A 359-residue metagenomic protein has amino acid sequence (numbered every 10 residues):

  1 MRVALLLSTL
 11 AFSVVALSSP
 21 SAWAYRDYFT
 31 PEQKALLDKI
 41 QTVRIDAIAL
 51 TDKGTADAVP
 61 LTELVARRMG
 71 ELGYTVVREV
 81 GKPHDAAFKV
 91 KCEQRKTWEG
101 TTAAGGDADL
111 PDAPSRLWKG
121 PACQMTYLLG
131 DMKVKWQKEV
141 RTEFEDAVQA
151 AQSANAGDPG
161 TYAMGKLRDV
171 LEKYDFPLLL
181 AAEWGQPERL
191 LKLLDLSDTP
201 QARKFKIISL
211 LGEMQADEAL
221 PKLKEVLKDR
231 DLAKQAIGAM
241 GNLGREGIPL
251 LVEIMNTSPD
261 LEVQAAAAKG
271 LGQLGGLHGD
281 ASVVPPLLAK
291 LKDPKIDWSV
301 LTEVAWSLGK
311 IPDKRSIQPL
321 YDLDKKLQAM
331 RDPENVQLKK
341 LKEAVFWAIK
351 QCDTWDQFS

Functional and structural regions predicted by a protein language model:
M1-S8: Bacterial N-terminal signal peptides that target proteins for export
A24-A35, K133-A202, K206-S209: C-terminal/domain-edge helix-coil "capping" segments
Q41-E93: N-terminal segment of the mature soluble domain
A47-A56, Q149-S153, I208, I237 (+1 more regions): Second-shell loop/turn segments in exported
A86-Q137: Surface-exposed short loop/turn segments
D169-A181, A202-A216, P221-K228, A233-N256 (+4 more regions): Structural detector for internal amphipathic alpha-helices that build alpha-solenoid repeat scaffolds
R189-L193, K222-K224, L250-E253, P286-L288 (+1 more regions): Buried hydrophobic core positions in alpha-solenoid tandem helical repeats
